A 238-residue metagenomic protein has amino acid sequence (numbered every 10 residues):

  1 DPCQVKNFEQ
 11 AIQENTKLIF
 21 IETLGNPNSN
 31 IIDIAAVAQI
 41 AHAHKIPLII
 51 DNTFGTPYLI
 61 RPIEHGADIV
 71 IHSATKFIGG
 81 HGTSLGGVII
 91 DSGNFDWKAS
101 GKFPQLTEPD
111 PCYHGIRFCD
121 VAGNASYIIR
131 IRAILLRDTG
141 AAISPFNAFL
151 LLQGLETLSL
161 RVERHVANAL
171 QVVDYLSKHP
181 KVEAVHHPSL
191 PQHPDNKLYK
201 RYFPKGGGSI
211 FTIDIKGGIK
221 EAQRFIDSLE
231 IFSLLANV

Functional and structural regions predicted by a protein language model:
D1-H179: Conserved PLP-enzyme active-site core in the AAT-like
K181-V238: Conserved C-terminal alpha-helix-loop-beta "cap" of PLP-dependent enzymes that closes/shapes the active-site mouth
